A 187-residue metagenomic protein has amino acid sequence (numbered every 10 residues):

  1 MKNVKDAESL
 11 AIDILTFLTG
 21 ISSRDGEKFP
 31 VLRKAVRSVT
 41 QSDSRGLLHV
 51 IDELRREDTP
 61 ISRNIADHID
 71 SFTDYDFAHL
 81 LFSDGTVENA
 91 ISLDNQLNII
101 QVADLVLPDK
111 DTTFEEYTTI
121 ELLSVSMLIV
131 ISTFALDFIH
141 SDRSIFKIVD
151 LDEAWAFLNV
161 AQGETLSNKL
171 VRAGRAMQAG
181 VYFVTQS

Functional and structural regions predicted by a protein language model:
M1-A179: P-loop NTPase motor domains
T185-Q186: H-loop/switch region of ABC-family ATPase nucleotide-binding domains
